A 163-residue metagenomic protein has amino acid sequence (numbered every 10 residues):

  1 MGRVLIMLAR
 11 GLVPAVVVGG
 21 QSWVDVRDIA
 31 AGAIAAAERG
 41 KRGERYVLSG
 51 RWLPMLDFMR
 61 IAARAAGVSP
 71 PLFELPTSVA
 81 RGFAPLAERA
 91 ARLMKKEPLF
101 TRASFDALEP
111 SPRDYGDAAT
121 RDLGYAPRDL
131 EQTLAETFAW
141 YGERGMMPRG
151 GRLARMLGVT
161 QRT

Functional and structural regions predicted by a protein language model:
M1, M55, P112: Conserved donor sugar-nucleotide recognition element shared by glycan-biosynthetic enzymes
R3-V24, G40: A conserved pocket-lining segment of Rossmann-fold NAD(P)-dependent short-chain dehydrogenase/reductase
V17-G20, Y46, A107, R121: Conserved short-loop catalytic and cofactor-binding motifs
S22, R51, F73, P112-R113: Residues that recognize and position ribonucleotide moieties
V24-R27, L53, R128: Residue-level signal for the nucleotide or nucleotide-sugar donor/cofactor binding architecture
D28, D57, A118: Ca2+-coordinating acidic residues in Ca2+-binding motifs
G32-L99, L130-T163: Mid/C-terminal beta-alpha module of Rossmann-like enzyme folds, strongest in SDR-family dehydrogenases/epimerases
R60, A87-A126: Conserved C-terminal active-site "lid" loop/helix of NAD(P)H-dependent oxidoreductases that clamps the redox cofactor
